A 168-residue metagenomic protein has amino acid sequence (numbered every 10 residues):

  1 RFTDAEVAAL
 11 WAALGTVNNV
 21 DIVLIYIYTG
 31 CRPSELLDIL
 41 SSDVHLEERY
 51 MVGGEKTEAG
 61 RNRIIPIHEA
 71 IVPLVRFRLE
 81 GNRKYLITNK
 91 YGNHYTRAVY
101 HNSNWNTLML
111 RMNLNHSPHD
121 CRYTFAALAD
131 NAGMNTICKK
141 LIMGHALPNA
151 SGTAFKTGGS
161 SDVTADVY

Functional and structural regions predicted by a protein language model:
R1-A9, T29, D38-F77, N149-T153 (+1 more regions): Conserved tyrosine-mediated DNA breakage-rejoining catalytic core shared by Y-recombinases
V7, V44, Y100-H101, T164: Hydrophobic/aromatic residues in well-formed alpha-helices
A8, A12-N19, T29, I65 (+4 more regions): Short, basic (Lys/Arg/His-rich) helix/loop patches that form interaction surfaces in the mid-to-C-terminal regions
N18, L46-E47, G60, E80-N82 (+1 more regions): Short, solvent-exposed coil/turn segments
I22-V23, G30, S34-I39, K139: Alpha-helix N-cap/helix-start motif at helix boundaries, enriched for small hydrophobics
D43-E48, N115, M134-V167: Short, polar N-cap/turn motifs at the start of nucleic acid-interacting alpha helices
E69-I71, F77, N82-R83, N89-N93 (+2 more regions): C-terminal secondary-structure termini that scaffold catalytic or DNA-interacting sites
R97: Conserved recognition-core residues within compact binding domains
